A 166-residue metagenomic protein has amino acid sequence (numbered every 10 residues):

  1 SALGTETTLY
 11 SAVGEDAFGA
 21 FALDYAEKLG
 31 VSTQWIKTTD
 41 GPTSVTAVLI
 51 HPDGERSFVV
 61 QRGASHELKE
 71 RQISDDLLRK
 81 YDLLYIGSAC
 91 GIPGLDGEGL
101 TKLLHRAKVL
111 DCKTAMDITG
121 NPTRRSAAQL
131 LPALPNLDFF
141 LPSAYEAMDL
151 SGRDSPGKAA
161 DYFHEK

Functional and structural regions predicted by a protein language model:
S1-E6, I50: Alpha-helix C-terminal capping segments
L3, D16, G152-P156: Intrinsic-disorder/low-complexity, polar/charged segments
L3, G41-S44: Short, basic and Ser/Thr-rich N-terminal targeting/leader segments
T7-Q34, G41: A glycine-rich beta-to-alpha transition motif near the start of alpha/beta enzyme domains, typified by
L23-T38, H51-K166: Ribokinase/PfkB-type carbohydrate-kinase core domain
